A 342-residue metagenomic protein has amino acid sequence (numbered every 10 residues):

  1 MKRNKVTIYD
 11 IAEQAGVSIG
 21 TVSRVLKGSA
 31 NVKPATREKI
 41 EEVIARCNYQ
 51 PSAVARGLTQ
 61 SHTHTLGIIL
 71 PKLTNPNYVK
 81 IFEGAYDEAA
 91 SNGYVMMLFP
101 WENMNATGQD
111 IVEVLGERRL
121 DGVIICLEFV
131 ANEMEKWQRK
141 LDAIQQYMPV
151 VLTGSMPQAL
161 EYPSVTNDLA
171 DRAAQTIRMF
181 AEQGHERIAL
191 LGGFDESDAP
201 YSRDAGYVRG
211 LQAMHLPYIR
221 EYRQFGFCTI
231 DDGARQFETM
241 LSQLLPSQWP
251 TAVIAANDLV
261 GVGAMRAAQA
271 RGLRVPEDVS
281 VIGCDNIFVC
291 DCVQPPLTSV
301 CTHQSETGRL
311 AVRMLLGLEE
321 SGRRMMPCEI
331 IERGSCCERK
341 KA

Functional and structural regions predicted by a protein language model:
M1-H62, K340-A342: N-terminal helix-turn-helix DNA-binding module of bacterial transcription factors
K2-R3, S61, T65-R178, E182: Alpha-helical recognition/docking segments in bacterial nutrient-uptake and carbohydrate-utilization systems
Q14, I19-R24, L58-T74, I124 (+1 more regions): Short beta-strand segments enriched in small/hydrophobic residues
S18, Q50, A90-V95, P149 (+3 more regions): Residue-level detector of anion-binding/catalytic polar loops
P71-K80, L98-T107, F129-N132, S164-Q175 (+6 more regions): Hinge/beta->alpha junction and helix N-cap segments in small-molecule ligand-binding domains
D121, H185-R187, T251: Short acidic/polar active-site loop segments enriched in Thr and Asp
E238-A342: Flexible loop/turn connectors
